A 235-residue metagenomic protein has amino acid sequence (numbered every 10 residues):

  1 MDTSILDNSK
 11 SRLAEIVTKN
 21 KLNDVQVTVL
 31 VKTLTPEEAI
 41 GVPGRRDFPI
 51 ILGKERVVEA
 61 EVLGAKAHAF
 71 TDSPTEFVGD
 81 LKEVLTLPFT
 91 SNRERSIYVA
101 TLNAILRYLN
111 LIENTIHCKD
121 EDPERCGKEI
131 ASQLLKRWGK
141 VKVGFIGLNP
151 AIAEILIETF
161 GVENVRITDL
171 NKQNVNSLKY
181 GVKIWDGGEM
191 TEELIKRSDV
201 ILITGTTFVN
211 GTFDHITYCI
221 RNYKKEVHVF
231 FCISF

Functional and structural regions predicted by a protein language model:
M1-E158: Electropositive, gly/pro-rich neighborhoods at or near active sites that engage anionic ligands
K142, D199-V200: Structural motif
I155-L156, T212-C219: A short acidic, amphipathic alpha-helical/loop segment
T159-N164, Y223-K224: Conserved S-adenosyl-L-methionine
V162-L178: NAD(P)-binding Rossmann-fold cofactor-contacting core
V182-M190: Short acidic-hydrophobic, aromatic-tinged amphipathic segments that line or gate anion-handling sites
I195-K196: A short, aliphatic-rich alpha-helical micro-motif
Y218, K225-F235: C-terminal functional extensions of proteins
